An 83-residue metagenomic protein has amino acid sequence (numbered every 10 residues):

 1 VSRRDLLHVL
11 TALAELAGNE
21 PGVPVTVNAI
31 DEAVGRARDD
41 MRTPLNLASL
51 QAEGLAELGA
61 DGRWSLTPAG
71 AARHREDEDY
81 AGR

Functional and structural regions predicted by a protein language model:
V1-P21: Short alpha-helical segments that sit at the start of domains
E20-V34: Short acidic, hydrophobic short linear motifs in intrinsically disordered regions
R36-A52: Short amphipathic alpha-helical interaction segments
Q51-D61: A short, conserved structural fragment
G62-P68: Minor-groove-contacting beta-hairpin "wing" of winged helix-turn-helix DNA-binding domains
A69-R83: Short, amphipathic alpha-helical interaction segments positioned at domain boundaries
